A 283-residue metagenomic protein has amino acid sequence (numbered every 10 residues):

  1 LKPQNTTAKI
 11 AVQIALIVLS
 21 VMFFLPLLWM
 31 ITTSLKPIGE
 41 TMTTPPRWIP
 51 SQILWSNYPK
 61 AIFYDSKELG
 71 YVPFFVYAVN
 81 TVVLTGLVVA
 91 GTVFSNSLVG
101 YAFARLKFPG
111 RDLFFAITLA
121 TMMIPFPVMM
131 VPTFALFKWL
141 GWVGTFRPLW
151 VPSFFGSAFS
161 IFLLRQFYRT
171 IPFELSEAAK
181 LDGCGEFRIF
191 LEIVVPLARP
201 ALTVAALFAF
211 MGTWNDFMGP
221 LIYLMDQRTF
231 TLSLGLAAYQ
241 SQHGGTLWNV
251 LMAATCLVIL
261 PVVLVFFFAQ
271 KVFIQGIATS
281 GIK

Functional and structural regions predicted by a protein language model:
Q4, A8-K283: A structural signal for multi-pass alpha-helical bundles of membrane permease subunits that mediate small-molecule
